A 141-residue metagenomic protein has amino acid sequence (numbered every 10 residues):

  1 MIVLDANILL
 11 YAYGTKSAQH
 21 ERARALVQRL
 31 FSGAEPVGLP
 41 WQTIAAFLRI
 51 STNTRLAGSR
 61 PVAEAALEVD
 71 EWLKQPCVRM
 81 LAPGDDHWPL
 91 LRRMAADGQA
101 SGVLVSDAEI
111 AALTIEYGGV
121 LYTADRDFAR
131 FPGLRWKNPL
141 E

Functional and structural regions predicted by a protein language model:
M1, A111-E141: Acidic, PIN/NYN-like endoribonuclease modules and their adjacent C-terminal/linker elements
M1-L39, T54-E68: Short, well-structured N-terminal submotif of metal-dependent ribonuclease cores
I8, T43, D86-H87, E109-I110 (+1 more regions): Alpha-helix capping/helix-boundary segments
Y11-Y13, I50, S59, F131 (+1 more regions): Residues that scaffold the ATP/ADP-binding catalytic core of kinase and kinase-like folds
A12, L30-G33, I50, T54-A57 (+2 more regions): Alpha-helix C-capping/helix-to-loop hinge sites
G38-Q42, T123: Short beta-strand segments at enzyme active-site cores
F47: Extracytoplasmic
C77-Y122: Active-site neighborhoods of divalent-metal-dependent phosphate/nucleic-acid chemistry enzymes
